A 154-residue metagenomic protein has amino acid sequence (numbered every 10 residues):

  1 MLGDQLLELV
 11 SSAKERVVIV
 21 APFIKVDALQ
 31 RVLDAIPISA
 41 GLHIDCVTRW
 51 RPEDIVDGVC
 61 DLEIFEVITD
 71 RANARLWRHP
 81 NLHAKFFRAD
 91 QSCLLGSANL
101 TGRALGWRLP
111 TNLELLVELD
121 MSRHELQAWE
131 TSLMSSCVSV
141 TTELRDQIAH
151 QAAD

Functional and structural regions predicted by a protein language model:
L2-R71: Primarily the HKD phosphodiesterase
I24-K25, P52, H83, N99-T101: Short, solvent-exposed loop/turn segments at secondary-structure junctions
A28-L29, V56, F86-R88, A104-L105: Short glycine-/acidic-enriched loop or helix-start segments at secondary-structure transitions that form or flank
T48-D54, N81-L82, M121-R123: Short beta-alpha junction loops
A74-H79: General small-molecule cofactor/ligand-binding pocket signal
H83-R88, L115-V117: Short beta-strand scaffold segments in enzyme catalytic cores
Q91: Replace "Mg2+/Mn2+-dependent" with "divalent metal-dependent
L94-D154: Signature of lipid phosphatidyltransferase scaffolds
